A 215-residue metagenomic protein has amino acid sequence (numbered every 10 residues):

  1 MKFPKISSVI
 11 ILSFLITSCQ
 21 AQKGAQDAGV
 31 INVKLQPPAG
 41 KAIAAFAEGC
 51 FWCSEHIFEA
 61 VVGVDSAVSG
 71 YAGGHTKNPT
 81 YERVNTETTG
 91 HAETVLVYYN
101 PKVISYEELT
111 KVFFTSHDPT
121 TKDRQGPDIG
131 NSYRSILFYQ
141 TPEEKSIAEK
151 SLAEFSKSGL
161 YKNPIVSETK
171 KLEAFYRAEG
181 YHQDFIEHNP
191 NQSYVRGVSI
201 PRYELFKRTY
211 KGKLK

Functional and structural regions predicted by a protein language model:
M1-K2, L15: Short linear, low-complexity motifs centered on an aromatic residue
F3, C19-K215: Flexible coil/turn and secondary-structure edge motifs
S7-S18: Bacterial N-terminal signal peptides
